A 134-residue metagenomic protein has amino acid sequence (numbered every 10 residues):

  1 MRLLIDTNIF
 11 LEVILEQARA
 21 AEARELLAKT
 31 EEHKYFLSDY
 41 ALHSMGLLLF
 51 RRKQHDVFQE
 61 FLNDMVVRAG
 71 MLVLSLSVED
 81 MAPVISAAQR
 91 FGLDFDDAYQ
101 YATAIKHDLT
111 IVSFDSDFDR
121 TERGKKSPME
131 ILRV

Functional and structural regions predicted by a protein language model:
M1, R68, I105-V134: Acidic, PIN/NYN-like endoribonuclease modules and their adjacent C-terminal/linker elements
M1-L37, R51-N63: Short, well-structured N-terminal submotif of metal-dependent ribonuclease cores
F10, L42, F118-D119: A generic structural signal for short hydrophobic patches within well-formed alpha-helices
I14-L15, L49, A88, E122-R123: Short, flexible helix/strand-to-coil boundary loops that buttress conserved ligand/catalytic motifs in alpha/beta
E32, M65-V73: Short, mixed-charge aromatic SLiMs
F36, L74, E130-L132: General small-molecule cofactor/ligand-binding pocket signal
M71-S116: Active-site neighborhoods of divalent-metal-dependent phosphate/nucleic-acid chemistry enzymes
